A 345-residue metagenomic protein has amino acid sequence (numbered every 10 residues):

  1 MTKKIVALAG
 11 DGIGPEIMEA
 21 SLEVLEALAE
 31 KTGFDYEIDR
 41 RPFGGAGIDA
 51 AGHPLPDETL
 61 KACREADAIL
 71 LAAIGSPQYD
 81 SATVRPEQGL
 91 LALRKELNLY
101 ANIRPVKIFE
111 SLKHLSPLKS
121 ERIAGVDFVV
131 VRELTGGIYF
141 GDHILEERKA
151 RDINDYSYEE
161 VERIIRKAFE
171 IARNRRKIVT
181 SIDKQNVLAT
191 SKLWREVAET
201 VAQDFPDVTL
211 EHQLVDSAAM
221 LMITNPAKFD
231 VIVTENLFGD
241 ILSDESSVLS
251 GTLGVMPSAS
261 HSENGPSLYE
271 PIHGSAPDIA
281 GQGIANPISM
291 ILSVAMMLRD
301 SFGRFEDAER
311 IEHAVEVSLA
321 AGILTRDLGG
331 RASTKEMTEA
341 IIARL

Functional and structural regions predicted by a protein language model:
V6-E23, A27-A29, E147-D216, K228: Glycine-rich phosphate/diphosphate-binding loop of Rossmann-like nucleotide-binding domains
D11-G14, D67, V131, A168 (+5 more regions): Buried hydrophobic positions in well-ordered alpha/beta secondary-structure cores of metabolic enzymes
S21, L25, A198, M290-S301 (+1 more regions): Buried hydrophobic packing segments
G33-D39, R175-D183, F205-Q213, G303-R310 (+1 more regions): Flexible, glycine/charged-enriched surface loops at secondary-structure junctions
G33-D57, M222: N-terminal beta-loop-helix "entrance" segment that forms/cooperates in small-molecule cofactor or anionic ligand
G45-I48, H114, M222-I323: Glycine-rich phosphate/nucleotide-binding loop
D49-N154, L237: N-terminal glycine-rich phosphate/adenylate-binding segment common to multiple enzyme folds
S111, Q213-M220: Short acidic loop-to-helix transition motifs that present clustered carboxylates
